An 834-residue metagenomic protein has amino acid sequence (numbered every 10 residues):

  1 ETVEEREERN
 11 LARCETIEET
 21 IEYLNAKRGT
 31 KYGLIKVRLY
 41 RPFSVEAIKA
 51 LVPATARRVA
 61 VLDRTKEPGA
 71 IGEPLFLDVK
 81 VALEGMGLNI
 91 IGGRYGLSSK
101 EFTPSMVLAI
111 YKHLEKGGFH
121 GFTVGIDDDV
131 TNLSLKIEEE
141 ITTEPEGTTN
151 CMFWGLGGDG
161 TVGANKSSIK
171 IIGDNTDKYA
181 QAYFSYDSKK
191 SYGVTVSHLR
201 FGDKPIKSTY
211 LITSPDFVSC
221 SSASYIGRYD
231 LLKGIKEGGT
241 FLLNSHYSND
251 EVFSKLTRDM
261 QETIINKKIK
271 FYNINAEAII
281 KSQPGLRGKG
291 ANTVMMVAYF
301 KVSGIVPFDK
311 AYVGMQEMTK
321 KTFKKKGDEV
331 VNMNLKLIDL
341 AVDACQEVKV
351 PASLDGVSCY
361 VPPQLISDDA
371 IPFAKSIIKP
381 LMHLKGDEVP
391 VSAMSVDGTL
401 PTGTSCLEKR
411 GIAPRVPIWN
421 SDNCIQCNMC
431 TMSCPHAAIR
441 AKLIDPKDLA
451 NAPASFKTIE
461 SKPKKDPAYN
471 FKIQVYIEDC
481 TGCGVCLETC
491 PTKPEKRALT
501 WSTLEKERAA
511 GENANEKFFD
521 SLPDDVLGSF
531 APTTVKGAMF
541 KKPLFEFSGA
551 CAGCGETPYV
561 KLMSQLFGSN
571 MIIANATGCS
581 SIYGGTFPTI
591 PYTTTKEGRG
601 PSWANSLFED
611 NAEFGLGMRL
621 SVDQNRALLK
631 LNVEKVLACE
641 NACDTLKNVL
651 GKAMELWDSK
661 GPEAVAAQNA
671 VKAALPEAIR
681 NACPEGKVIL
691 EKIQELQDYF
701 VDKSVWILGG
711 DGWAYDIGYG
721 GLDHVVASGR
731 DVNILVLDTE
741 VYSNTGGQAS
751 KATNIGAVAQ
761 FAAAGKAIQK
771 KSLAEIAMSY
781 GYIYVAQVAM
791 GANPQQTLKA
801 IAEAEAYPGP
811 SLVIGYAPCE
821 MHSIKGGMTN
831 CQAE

Functional and structural regions predicted by a protein language model:
E1-D127, H198-R200, D216-F217, T240-K270 (+4 more regions): Thiamine diphosphate
T2, R6, P42-A47, R58 (+9 more regions): Active-site cofactor/cluster-binding pocket
R13-E19, Y23-K27, K136-I137, E146 (+4 more regions): Long hydrophobic segments that form regular secondary structure
E19-E22, E46-A47, A70-P74, E101-M106 (+20 more regions): Short acidic, glycine/serine/threonine-rich loops at helix termini
K36-E46, G92-S99, Y183-V194, C579-G584 (+4 more regions): Short connector loops at secondary-structure junctions
L133-E237, M429, G549, G555-I572 (+3 more regions): Thiamine diphosphate
A311, K324-C480, L487-I572, A576-V705 (+3 more regions): Ferredoxin-type iron-sulfur electron-transfer modules and their immediate structural context
